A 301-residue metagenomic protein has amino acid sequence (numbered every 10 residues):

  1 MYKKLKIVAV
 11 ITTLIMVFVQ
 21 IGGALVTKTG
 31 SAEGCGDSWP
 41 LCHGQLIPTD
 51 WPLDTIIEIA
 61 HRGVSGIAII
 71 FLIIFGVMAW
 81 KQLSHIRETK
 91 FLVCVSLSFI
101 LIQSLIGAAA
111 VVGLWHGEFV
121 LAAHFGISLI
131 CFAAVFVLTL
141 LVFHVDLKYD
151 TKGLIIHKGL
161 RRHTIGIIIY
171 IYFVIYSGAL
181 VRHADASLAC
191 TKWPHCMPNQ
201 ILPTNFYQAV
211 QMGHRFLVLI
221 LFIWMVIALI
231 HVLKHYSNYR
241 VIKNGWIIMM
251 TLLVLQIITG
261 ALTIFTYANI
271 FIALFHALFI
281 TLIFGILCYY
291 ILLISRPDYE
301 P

Functional and structural regions predicted by a protein language model:
M1-P301: Polytopic transmembrane helical bundles with strong interfacial aromatic enrichment
